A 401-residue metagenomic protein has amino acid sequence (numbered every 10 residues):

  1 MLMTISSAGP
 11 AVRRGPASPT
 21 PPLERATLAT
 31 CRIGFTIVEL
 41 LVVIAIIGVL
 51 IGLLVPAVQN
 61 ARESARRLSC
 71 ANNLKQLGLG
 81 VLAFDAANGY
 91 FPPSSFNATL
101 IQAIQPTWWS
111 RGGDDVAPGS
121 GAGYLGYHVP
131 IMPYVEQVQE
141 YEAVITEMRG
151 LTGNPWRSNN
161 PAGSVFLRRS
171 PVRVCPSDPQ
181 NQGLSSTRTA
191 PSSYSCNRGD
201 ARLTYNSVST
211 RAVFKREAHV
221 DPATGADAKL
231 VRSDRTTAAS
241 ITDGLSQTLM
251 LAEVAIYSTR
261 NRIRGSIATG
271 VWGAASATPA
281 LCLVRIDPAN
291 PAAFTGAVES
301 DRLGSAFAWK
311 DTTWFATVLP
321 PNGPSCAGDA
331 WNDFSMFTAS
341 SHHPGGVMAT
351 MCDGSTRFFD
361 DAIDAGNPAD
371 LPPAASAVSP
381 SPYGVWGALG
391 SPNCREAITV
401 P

Functional and structural regions predicted by a protein language model:
M1-I37, I101: N-terminal leader/signal peptides at the extreme start of proteins
R13, V43-I44, F214: N-terminal non-cleavable signal-anchor helices
P16, T20-P22, V55, L251 (+1 more regions): Residue-level recognition of conserved structural "scaffold" positions that shape functional pockets and channels
E24, F35-V38, V42, L79 (+2 more regions): Generic hydrophobic-segment detector
R25-L28, V43, Y257: Short amphipathic alpha-helical "recognition" segments used for binding
C31-R66, C70, Q76: N-terminal single-pass transmembrane signal-anchor helix
N60-P401: Internal low-complexity, small-residue/proline-rich segments
